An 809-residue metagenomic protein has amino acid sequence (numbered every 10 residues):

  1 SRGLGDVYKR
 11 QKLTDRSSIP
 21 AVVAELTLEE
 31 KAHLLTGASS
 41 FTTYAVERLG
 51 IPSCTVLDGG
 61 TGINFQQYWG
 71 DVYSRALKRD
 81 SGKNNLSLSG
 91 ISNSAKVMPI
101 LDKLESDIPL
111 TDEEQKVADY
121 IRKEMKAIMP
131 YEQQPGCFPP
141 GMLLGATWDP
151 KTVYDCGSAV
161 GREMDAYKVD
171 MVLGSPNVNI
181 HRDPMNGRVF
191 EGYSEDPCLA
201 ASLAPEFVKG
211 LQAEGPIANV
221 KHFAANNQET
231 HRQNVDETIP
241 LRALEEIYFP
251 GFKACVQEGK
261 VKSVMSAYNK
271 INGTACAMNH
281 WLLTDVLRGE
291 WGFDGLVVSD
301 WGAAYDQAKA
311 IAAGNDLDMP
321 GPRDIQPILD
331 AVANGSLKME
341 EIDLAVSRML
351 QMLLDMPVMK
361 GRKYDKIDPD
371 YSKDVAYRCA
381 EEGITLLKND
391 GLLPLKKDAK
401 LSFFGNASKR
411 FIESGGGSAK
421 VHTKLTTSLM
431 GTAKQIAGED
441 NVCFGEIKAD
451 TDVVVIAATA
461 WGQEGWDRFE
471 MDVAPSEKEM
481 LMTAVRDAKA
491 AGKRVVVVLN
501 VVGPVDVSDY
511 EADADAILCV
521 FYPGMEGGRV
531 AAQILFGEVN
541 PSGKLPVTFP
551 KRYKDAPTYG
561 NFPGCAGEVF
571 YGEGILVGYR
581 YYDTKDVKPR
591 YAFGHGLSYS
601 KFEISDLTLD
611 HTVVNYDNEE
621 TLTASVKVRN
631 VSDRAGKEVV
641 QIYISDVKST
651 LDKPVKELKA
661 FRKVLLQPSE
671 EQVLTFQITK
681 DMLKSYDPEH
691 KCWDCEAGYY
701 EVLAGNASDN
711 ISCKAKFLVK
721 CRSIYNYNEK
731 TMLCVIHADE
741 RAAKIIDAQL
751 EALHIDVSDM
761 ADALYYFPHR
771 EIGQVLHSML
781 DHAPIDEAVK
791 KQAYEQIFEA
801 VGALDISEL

Functional and structural regions predicted by a protein language model:
S1-G5: Positively charged, low-complexity/disordered segments
D6-K684, D694, Y699-A704, S708 (+1 more regions): Glycoside hydrolase catalytic-domain context in secreted enzymes
G90-S92, V220, C734-K744: Short, highly charged low-complexity linear segments
A484, C721-E740: Low-complexity, Pro/Ser/Thr- and charge-rich linker/hinge segments at domain boundaries
S632, A738, A742-L809: Feature for long, exposed domains in two main contexts
D687-P688: Acidic/polar residues at beta-strand termini and the immediately following turn/coil
K691: Extracellular/periplasmic metallocenter environments
D709-N726: Short beta-strand elements
